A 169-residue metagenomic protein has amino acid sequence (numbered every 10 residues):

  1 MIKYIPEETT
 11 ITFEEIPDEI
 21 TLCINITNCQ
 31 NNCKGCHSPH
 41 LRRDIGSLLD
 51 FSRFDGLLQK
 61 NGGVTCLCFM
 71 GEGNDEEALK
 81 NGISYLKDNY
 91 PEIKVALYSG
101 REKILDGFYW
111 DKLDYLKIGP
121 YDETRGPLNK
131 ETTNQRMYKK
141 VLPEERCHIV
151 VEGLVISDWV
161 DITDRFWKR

Functional and structural regions predicted by a protein language model:
M1-N25, Q30, S38-R43, R165-W167: N-terminal [4Fe-4S]-dependent radical SAM core
C33: Short cysteine-rich clusters marking metal-coordination/redox-active sites
H37-L49, G63-E76, E92-I104, Y115-K140: Core AdoMet radical
S52-G56, A78, I104-D106: Short acidic active-site motifs
L58-Q59, K87: N-terminal cationic-hydrophobic initiation segments that often serve targeting/anchoring roles
K80-K94: Surface-exposed amphipathic alpha-helices with a cationic face
W110-R169: Classical nucleotidyltransferase
